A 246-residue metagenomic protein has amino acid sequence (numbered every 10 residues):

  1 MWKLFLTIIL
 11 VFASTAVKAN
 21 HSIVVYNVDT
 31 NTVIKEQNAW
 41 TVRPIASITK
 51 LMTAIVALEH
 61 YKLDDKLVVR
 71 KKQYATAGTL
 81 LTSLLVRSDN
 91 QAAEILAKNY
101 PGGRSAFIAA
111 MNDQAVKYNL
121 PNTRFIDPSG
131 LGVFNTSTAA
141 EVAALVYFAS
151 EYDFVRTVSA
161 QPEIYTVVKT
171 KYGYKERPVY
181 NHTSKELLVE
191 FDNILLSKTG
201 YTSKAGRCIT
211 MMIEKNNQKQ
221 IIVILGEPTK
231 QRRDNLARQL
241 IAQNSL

Functional and structural regions predicted by a protein language model:
L4-A13: Sec-dependent N-terminal signal peptides
V11-F12, A46, L196: Residue-level signal for helical boundary/lining positions with a hydrophobic bias
F12, T53-V56, Y174-K175, T183-S184: Intrinsically disordered, low-complexity boundary segments flanking structured domains
A16-D153: Active-site-adjacent loops and short helices of periplasmic peptidoglycan-processing enzymes
N20-S22, G102-L246: Penicillin-recognizing serine hydrolase domain
